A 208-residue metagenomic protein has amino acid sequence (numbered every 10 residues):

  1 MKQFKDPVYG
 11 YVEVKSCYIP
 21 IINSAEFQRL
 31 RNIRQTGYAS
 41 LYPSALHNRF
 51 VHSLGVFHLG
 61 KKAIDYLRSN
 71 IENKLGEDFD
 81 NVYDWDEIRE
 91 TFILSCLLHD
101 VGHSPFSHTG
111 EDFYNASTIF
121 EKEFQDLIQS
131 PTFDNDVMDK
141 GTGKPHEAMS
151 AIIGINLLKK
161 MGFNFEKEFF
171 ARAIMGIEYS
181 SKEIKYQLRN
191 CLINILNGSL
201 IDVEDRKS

Functional and structural regions predicted by a protein language model:
M1-L94, G102-S208: Sequence-structural signature of the catalytic-core scaffold of metal-dependent phosphohydrolases that act on
